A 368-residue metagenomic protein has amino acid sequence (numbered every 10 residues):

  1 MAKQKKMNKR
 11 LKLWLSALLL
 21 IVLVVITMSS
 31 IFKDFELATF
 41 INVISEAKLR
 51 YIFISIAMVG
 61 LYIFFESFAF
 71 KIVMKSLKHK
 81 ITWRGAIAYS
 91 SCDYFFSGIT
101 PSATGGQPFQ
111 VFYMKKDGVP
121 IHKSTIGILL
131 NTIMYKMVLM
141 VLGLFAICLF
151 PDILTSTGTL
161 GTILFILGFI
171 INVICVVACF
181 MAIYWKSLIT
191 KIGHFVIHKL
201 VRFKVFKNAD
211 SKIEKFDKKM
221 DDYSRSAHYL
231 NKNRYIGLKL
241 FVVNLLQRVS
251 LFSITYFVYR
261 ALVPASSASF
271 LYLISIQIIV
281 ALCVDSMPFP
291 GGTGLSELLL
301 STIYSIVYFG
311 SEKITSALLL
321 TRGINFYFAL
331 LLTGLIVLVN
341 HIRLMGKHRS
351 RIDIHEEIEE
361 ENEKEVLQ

Functional and structural regions predicted by a protein language model:
M1-N42, F96-F206, F289, T293-Q368: Transmembrane helix-loop-helix hairpins in multi-pass inner-membrane proteins
L11-L15, E46-S55, H228-V242: Membrane-interface helix starts
S30, R202-Y223: Short, membrane-interfacial amphipathic segments enriched in basic
A38-E46, M114, K219-N231: A short amphipathic helical element positioned immediately N-terminal to and/or at the very start of a transmembrane
S55-Y62, N131-T132, I236-Q247: Alpha-helical segments in transporter systems
S67-S91, V258-I276: Membrane-embedded helical hairpins/re-entrant loop segments and their flanking transmembrane helices within multi-pass
R84-D93, L271-L282, E312-G323: Alpha-helical transmembrane segments of multi-pass membrane proteins
Y229-V280: Transmembrane helical segments that form the transport core of multi-pass membrane transport proteins
